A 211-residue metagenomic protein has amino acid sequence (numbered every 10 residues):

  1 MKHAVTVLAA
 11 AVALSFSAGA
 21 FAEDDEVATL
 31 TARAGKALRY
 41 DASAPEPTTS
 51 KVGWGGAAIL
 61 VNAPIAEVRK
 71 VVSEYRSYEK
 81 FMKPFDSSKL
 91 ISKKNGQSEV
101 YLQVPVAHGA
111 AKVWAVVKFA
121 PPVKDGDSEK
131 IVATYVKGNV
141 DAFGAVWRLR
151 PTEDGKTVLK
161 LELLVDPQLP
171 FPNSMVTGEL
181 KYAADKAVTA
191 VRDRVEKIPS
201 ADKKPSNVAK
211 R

Functional and structural regions predicted by a protein language model:
M1-L8: Bacterial N-terminal signal peptides that target proteins for export
A9-A10, A20: Cleavable N-terminal signal peptides
F21-K93, A190, R211: Hydrophobic ligand-binding cavity/cleft-lining segments
R39, T134-Y182: Beta-strand/loop substructures that line and gate deep hydrophobic ligand-binding cavities in soluble
E46-G53, L60, E79-K80, K89-G138 (+4 more regions): Glycine-rich portal/gate segments that line the openings of hydrophobic small-molecule binding cavities
G55, A115, F143-A145: Residues that flank catalytic or metal-binding motifs in active/ligand-binding sites
I59-V72, R76, V140, P170 (+2 more regions): Soluble non-cytosolic domains of exported or imported proteins
